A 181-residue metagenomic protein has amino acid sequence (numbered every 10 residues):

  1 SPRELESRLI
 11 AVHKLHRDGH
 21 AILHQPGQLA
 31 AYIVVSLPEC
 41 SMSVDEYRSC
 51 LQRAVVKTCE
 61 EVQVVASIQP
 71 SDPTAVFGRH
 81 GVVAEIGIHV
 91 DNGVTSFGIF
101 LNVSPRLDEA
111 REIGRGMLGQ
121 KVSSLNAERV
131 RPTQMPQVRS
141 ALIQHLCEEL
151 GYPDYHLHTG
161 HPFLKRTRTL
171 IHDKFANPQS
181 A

Functional and structural regions predicted by a protein language model:
S1-E6, I10-A11, V83-L107: Short, conserved beta-strand/beta-arch hydrophobic-aromatic motifs that form part of recognition grooves or interface
S1-G78, V82-V83, T133, F163-A181: N-terminal lobe of the biotin/lipoate ligase/transferase fold
K14, E85, S124-A127: Structural signal for conserved beta-strand scaffold positions within catalytic alpha/beta enzyme cores
I22-L23, N92-V94, M117: Solvent-exposed alpha-helices and their adjacent loops that cap or buttress functional pockets in soluble metabolic
A31-I33, T74, I86-I88, I99-V103 (+1 more regions): A structural signal for short, well-ordered beta-strand segments
L37-P38, A54, T58, V94-S96 (+2 more regions): Generic detector of bulky aromatic hydrophobic side chains
M42-D45, G87-I88, A110-I113: A short secondary-structure junction signal
S96, L107-A181: C-terminal accessory segment of soluble enzyme catalytic cores
